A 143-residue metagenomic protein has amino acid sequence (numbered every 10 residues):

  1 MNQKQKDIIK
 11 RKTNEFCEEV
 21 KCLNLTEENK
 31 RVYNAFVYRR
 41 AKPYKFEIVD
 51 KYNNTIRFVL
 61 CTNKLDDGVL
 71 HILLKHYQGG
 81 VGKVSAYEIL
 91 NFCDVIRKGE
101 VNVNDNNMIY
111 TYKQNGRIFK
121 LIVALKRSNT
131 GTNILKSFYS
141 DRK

Functional and structural regions predicted by a protein language model:
M1-K143: Ribonuclease/tRNase effector modules and their secretory precursors
